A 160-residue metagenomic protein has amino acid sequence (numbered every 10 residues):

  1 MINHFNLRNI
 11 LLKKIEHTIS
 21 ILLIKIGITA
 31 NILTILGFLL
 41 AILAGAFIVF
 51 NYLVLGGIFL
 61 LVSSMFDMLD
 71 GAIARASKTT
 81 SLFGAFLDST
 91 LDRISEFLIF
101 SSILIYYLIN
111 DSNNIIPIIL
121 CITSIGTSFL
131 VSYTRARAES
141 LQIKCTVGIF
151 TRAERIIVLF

Functional and structural regions predicted by a protein language model:
M1-I58: Topogenic membrane-insertion module of multi-pass membrane proteins
M1-S20, T90-F160: A feature for the membrane-embedded catalytic helix bundles of lipid/isoprenoid biosynthetic enzymes
I32, L55, F83, T146-V147 (+1 more regions): Residue-level recognition of membrane-helix boundary sites in multi-pass small-molecule transporters
L33, L40, F47, F59 (+3 more regions): Hydrophobic residues within membrane-embedded alpha-helical segments of Major Facilitator Superfamily
T34, G57-L60, A85, C121 (+1 more regions): Hydrophobic/aromatic positions within or immediately flanking transmembrane alpha-helices of multi-pass small-molecule
F38-A41, S64, R93, R155-I156: Residue-level recognition of pore/gate-forming positions within transmembrane alpha-helices of multi-pass
A44-V49, D70-S77, I99-L104, V158-F160: Generic transmembrane alpha-helix signature in multi-pass membrane proteins, especially transporters/channels
L55-S101, L130-E139: Acidic (Asp/Glu-rich) catalytic motifs at the cytosolic membrane interface
